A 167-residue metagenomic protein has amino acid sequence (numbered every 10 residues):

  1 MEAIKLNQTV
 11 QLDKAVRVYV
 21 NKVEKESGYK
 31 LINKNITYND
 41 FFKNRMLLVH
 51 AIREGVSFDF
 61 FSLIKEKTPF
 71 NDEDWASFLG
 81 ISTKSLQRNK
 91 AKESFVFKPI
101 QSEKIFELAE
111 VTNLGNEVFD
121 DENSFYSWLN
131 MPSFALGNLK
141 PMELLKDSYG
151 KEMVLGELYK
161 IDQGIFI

Functional and structural regions predicted by a protein language model:
M1-I167: Non-transmembrane "mature" sequence context
